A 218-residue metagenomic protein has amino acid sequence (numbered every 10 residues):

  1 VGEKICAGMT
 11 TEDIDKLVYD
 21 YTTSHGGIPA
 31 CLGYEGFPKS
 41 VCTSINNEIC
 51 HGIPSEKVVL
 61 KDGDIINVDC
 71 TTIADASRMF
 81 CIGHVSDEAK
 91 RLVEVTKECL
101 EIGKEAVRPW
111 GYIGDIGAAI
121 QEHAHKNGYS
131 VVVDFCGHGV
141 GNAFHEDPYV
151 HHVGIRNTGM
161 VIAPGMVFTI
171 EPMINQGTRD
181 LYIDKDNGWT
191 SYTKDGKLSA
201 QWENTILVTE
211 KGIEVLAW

Functional and structural regions predicted by a protein language model:
V1-W218: Active-site neighborhoods and metal-handling regions in enzymes and metal-associated proteins
